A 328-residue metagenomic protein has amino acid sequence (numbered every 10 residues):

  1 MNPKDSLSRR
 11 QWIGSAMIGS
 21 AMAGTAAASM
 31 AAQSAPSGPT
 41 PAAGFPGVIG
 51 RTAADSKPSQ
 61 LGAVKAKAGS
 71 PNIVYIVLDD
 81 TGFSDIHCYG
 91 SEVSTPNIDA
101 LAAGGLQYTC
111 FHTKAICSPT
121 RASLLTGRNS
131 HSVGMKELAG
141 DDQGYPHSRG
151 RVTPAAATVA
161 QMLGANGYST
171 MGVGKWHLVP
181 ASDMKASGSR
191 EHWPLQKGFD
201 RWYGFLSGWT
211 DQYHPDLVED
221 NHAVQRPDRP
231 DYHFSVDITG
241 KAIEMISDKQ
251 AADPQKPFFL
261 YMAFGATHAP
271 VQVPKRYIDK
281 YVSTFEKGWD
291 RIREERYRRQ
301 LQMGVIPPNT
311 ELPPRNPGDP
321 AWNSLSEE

Functional and structural regions predicted by a protein language model:
N2-E328: Formylglycine-dependent sulfatase
